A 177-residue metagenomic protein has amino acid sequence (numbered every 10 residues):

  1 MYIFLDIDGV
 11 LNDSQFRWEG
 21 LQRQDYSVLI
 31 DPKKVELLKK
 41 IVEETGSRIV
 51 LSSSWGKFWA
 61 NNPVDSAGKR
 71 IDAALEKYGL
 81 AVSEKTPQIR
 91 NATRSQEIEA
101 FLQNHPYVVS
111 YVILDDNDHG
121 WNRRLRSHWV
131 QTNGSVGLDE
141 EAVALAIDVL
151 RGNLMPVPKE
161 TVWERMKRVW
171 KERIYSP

Functional and structural regions predicted by a protein language model:
M1, T45-S47, Y107-S110: Short coil/turn segments at beta-strand junctions that form active-site/ligand-binding loops
M1-E44: Active-site neighborhood of HAD-like aspartate-dependent phosphohydrolases
L5, S52-W55, L114-D116: Short His-Asn-centered micro-motif
N12-S14, F58-N62, H119-R124, D139: Short catalytic/ligand-binding loop motif for oxyanion handling, primarily in non-cytosolic enzymes, centered on
E19, N61, A142: Short acidic, gly/pro-rich beta-turn/loop elements at beta-sheet edges and active-site/ligand-binding grooves
V28-L29, F58-N62, I89-A92: Acidic-and-aromatic substrate-binding clefts and catalytic sites of carbohydrate-active enzymes
V42-A67: Substrate-recognition element of Asp-dependent hydrolases with the DxDx(T/V) motif
G68-P177: C-terminal cap/substrate-recognition subdomain and adjoining C-terminal extension of metal-dependent phosphatase-like
